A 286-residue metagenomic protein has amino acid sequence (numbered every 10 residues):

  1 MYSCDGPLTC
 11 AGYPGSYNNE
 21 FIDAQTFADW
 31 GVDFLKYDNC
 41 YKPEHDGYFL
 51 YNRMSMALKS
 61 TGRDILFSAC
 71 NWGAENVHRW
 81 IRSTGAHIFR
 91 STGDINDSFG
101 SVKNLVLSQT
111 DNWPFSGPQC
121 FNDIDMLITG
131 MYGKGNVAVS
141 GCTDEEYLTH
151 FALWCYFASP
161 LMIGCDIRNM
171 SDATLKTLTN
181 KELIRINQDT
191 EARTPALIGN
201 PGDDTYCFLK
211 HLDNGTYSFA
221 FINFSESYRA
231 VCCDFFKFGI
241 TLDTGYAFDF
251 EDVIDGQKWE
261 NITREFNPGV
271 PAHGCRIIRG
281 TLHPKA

Functional and structural regions predicted by a protein language model:
M1-D46, L50, M54-S55, K59: Substrate-binding cleft of carbohydrate-active enzyme catalytic domains
N19-I22, F49, K59-S60, D64-D166: Glycan-recognition surfaces
D38, F67, Y156, F219 (+1 more regions): Conserved, mostly hydrophobic/aromatic
L148, W154-F157, M162-G164, N200-L242: Carbohydrate-binding surface patches
T149-G199: Catalytic cores of secreted or luminal carbohydrate-active enzymes
F236-D255: Solvent-exposed beta-hairpin/edge-strand motifs
E260-A286: C-terminal beta-strand-rich structural cap/linker in extracellular carbohydrate-active enzymes
